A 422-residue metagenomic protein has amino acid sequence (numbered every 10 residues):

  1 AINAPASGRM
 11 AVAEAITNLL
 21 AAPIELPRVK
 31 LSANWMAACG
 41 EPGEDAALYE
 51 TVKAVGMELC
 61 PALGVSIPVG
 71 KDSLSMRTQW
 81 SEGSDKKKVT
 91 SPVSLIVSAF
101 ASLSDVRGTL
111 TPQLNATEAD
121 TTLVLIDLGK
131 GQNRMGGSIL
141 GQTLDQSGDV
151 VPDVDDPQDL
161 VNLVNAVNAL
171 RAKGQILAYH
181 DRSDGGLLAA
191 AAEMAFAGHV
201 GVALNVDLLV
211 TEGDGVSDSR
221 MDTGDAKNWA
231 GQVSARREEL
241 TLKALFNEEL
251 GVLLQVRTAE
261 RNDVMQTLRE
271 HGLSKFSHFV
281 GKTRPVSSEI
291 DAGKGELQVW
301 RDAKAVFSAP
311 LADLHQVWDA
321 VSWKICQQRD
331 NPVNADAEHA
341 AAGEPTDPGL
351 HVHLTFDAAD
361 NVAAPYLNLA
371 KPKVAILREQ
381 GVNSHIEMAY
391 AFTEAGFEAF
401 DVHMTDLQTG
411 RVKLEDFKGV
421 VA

Functional and structural regions predicted by a protein language model:
A1, L48-T51, S66-E248, R257-K373 (+2 more regions): Intein/HINT protein-splicing elements and their conserved insertion hotspots or analogous self-processing inserts
I2-T78: A glycine-rich phosphate/pyrophosphate-binding beta-strand-loop-alpha-helix module
A15, L19, K373, N383-H385 (+1 more regions): Core alpha-helical transmembrane segments of integral membrane proteins
P23, D181, V420-A422: Catalytic nucleophile loop
I24, L273, F397: Short phosphate-binding/catalytic loops that engage adenosine nucleotides
L254: Catalytic core of tubulin tyrosine ligase-like
I386, A391-A422: Flexible gly/pro-rich beta->alpha loop and the following alpha-helix that scaffold active-site loops
